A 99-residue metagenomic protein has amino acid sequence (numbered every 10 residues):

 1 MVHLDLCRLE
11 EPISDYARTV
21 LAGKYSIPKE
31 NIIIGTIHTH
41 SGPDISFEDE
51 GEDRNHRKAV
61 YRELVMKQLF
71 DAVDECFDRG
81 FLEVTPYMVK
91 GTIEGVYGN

Functional and structural regions predicted by a protein language model:
M1-N99: Terminal domain-initiation and capping elements
